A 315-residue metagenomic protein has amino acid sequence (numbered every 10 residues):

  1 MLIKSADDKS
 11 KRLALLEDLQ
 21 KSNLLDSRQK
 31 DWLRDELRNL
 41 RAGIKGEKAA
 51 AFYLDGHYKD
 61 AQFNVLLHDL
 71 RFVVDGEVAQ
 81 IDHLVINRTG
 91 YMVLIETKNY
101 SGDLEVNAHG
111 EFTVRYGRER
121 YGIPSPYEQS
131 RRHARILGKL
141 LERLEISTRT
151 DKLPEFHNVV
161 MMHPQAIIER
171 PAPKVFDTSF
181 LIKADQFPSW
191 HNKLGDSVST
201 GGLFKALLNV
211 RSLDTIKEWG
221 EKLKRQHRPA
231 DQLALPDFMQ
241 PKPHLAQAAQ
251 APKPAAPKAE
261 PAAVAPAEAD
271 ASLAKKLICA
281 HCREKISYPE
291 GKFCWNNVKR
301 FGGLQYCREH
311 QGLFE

Functional and structural regions predicted by a protein language model:
M1-A79, T89-Y91, R118-N297, E309-E315: Surface-exposed interaction regions that form or flank ligand-binding interfaces
V85-F112: Active-site beta-strand-loop-beta-strand hairpin of nuclease catalytic cores that positions key catalytic residues
G110-R115, L277: Short polybasic amphipathic segments
F301-Q305: Cys/His-rich Zn2+-coordinating "finger/knuckle" modules used by eukaryotic regulatory proteins
